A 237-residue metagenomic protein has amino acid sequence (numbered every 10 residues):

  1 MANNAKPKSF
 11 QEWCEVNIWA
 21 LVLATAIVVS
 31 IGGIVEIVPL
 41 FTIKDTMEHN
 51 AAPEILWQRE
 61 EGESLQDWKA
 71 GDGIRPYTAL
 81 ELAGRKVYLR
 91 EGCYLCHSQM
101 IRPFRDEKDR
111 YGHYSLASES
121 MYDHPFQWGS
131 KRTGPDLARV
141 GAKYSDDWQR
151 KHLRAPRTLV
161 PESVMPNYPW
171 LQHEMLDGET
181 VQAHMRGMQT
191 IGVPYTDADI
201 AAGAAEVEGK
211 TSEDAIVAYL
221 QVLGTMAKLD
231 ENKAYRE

Functional and structural regions predicted by a protein language model:
A2-P76, I191-Y195, Y219-E237: Post-cleavage N-terminal segment of exported redox proteins
T25-S30, D109-E213: Electron-transfer interface patches adjacent to heme c in soluble/periplasmic c-type cytochromes and di-/multiheme
T46-G62, F104-D109, P125, Q149 (+1 more regions): Core mature regions of organelle-targeted
E54-L89, P103-F104, K108, T133 (+2 more regions): Electrostatic cytochrome c docking/interface patches
P76-Q99, H113-L116, T211, I216: Sequence/structural segment immediately N-terminal to covalent heme-attachment motifs in c-type and related
R85, R150, R154, V217-Q221: Non-transmembrane alpha-helical segments in soluble domains of secreted/periplasmic/extracellular proteins
R90, C96-F104, A142, R154-A155 (+2 more regions): Detector for the c-type heme attachment site
C96-S98, E162-Y168, A227-R236: Surface-exposed patches in mature extracellular/periplasmic domains of secreted proteins
